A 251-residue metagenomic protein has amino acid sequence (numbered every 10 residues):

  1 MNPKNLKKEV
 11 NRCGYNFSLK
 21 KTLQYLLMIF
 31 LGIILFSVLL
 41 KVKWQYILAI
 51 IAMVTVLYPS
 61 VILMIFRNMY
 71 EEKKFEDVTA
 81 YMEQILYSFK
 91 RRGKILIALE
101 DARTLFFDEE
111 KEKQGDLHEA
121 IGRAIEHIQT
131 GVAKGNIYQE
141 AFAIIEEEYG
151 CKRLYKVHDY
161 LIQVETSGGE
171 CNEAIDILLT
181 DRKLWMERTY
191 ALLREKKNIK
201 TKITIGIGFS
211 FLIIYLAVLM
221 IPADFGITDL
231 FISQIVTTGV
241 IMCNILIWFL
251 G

Functional and structural regions predicted by a protein language model:
M1, K20, I29-A49, M53-Y58 (+1 more regions): Alpha-helical transmembrane anchor segments
M1, Q129-G169, E173, I205-V236 (+1 more regions): Membrane-anchoring/interfacial helices and their immediately flanking loops in integral membrane proteins
M1-V10, I85-A102, K152-A191: Hydrophobic alpha-helical segments characteristic of transmembrane helices
M1-Y81, S88: N-terminal transmembrane hairpin
W44-L48, D116-T130, E165-G169, T201-K202: Alpha-helical transmembrane segments of integral membrane proteins, especially early/N-terminal helices
A52-E140, I145: Juxtamembrane/interface alpha-helical elements of multi-pass membrane proteins
